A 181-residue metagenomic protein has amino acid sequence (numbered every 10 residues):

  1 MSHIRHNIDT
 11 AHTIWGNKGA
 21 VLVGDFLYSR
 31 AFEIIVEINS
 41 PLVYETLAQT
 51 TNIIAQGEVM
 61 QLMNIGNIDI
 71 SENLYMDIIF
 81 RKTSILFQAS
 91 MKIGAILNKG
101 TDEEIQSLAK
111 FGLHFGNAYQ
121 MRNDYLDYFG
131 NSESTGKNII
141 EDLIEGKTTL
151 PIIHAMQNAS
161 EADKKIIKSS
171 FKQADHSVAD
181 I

Functional and structural regions predicted by a protein language model:
M1-I181: All-alpha prenyltransferase/terpene-synthase fold signal
